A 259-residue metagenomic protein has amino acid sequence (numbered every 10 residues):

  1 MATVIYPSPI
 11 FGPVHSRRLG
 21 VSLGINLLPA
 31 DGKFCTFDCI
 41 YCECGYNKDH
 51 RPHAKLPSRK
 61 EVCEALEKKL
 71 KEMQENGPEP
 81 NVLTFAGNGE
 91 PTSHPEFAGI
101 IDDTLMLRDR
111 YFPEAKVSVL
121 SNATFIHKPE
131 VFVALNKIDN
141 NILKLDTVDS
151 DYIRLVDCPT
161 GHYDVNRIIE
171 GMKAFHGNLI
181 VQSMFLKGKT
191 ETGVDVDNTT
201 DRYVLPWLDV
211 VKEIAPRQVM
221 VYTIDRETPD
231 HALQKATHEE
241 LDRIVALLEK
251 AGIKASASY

Functional and structural regions predicted by a protein language model:
M1-I40, G45-P57, K68, E72-P78: N-terminal [4Fe-4S]-dependent radical SAM core
M1-R18, K68-K71, K187-Y259: Auxiliary Fe-S-binding modules of radical SAM enzymes
I5-Y6, H50, F85-N88, G161-A174: Generic detector of contiguous secondary-structure segments
S22-G24, V82, I142, I180: Short hydrophobic-acidic sequence motifs that mark active-site Asp/Glu residues
L27, F85-G87, S183, T223: Short glycine-centered, acidic/aromatic-flanked micro-motifs in structured strand/loop junctions that mark active-site
Y41-I138: Conserved Radical SAM active-site core
S93-Q234: Conserved AdoMet/S-adenosylmethionine-binding subsite of the radical SAM
